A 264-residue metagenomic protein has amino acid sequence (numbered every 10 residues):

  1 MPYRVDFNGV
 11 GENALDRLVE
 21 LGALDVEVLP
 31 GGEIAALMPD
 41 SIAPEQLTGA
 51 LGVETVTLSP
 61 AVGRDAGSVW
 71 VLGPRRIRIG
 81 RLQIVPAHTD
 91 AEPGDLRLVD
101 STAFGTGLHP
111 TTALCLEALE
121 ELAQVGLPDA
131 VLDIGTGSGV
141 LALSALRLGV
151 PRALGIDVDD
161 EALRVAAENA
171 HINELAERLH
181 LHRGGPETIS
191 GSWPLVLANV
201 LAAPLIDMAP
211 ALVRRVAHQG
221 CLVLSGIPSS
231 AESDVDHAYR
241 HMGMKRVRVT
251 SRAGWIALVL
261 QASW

Functional and structural regions predicted by a protein language model:
M1-D90: N-terminal auxiliary segments of SAM/dcSAM-dependent transferases
D25, T55-T57, Q83, R152 (+2 more regions): Conserved beta-strand segments of alpha/beta enzyme cores
A36, D133, G155, L197 (+1 more regions): Conserved SAM-binding loop
R64-G126: SAM-dependent Rossmann-like transferase core, predominantly class I methyltransferases with a strong bias toward
Q83, R97-V99, D133, D157 (+1 more regions): Conserved beta-strand segments that form the floor/walls of ligand-binding pockets within enzyme and binding domains
T102, T106-I189: Conserved SAM/SAH cofactor-binding pocket of Class I
E117, V158-W264: S-adenosylmethionine
